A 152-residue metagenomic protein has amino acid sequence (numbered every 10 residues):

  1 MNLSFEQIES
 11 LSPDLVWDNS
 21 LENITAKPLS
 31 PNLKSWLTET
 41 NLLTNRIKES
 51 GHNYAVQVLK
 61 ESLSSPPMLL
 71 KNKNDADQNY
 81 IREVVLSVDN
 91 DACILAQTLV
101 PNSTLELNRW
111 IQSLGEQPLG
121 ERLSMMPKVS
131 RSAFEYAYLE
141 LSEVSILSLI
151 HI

Functional and structural regions predicted by a protein language model:
M1-S148: N-terminal domain-onset segments
I150-I152: Conserved small/polar residues in nucleotide/adenosyl-binding loops
